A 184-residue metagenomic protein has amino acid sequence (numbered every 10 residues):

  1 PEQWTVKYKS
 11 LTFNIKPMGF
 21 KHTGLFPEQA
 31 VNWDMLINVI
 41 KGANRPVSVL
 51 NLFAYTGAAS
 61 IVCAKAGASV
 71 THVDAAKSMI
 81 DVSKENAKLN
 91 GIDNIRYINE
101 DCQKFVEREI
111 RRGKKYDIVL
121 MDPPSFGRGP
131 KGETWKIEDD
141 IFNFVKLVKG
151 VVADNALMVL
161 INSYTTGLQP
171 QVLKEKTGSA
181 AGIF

Functional and structural regions predicted by a protein language model:
P1-P27, D34: Non-catalytic substrate-recognition/targeting regions of SAM-dependent transferases
P27-R45: Conserved alpha-helix/loop element of class I SAM-dependent methyltransferases that forms part of the SAM/SAH-binding
N44-Y55: Conserved class I S-adenosyl-L-methionine
N51-L52, H72, I98: Conserved SAM-binding loop
T56-V70: Conserved SAM-binding loop of SAM-dependent methyltransferases across substrates and taxa, primarily the Class I
A76-L120: S-adenosyl-L-methionine
A76-M79, N99, D117-L147: Mobile active-site "lid"/loop adjacent to the S-adenosyl-L-methionine
G132-F184: C-terminal substrate-binding/active-site "lid" region of AdoMet-derived donor-dependent transferases
